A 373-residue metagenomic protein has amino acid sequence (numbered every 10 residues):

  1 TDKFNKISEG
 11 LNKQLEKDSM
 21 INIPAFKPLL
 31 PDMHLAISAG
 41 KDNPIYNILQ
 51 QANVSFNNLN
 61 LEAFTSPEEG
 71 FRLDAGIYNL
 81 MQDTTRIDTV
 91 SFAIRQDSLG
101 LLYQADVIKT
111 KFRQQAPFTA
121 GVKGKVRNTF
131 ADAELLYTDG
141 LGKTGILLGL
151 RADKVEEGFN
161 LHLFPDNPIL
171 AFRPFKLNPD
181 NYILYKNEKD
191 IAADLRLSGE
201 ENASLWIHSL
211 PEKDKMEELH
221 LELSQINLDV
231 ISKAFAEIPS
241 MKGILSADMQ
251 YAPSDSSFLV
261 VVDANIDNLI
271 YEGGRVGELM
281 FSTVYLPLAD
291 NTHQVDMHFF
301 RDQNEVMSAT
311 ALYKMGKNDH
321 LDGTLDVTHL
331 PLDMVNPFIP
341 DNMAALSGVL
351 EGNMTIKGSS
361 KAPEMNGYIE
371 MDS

Functional and structural regions predicted by a protein language model:
T1-D248, S254-S373: Interface amphipathic segments
